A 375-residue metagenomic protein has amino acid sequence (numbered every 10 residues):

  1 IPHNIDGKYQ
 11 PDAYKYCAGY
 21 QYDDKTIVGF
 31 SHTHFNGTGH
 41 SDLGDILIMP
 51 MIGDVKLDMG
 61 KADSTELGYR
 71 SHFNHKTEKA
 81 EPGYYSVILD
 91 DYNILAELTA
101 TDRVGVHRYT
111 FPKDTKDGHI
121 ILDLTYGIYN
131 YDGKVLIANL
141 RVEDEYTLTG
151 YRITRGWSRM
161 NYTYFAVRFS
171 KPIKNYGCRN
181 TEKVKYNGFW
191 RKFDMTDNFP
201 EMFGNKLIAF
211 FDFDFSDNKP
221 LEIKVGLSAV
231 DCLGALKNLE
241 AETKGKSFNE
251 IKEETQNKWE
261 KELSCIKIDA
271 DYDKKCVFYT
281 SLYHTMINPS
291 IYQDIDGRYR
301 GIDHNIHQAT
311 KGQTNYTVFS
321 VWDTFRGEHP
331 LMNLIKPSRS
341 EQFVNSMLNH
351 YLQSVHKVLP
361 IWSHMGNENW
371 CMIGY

Functional and structural regions predicted by a protein language model:
I1-H329, N333-Y375: Accessory carbohydrate-recognition regions in carbohydrate-active enzymes
